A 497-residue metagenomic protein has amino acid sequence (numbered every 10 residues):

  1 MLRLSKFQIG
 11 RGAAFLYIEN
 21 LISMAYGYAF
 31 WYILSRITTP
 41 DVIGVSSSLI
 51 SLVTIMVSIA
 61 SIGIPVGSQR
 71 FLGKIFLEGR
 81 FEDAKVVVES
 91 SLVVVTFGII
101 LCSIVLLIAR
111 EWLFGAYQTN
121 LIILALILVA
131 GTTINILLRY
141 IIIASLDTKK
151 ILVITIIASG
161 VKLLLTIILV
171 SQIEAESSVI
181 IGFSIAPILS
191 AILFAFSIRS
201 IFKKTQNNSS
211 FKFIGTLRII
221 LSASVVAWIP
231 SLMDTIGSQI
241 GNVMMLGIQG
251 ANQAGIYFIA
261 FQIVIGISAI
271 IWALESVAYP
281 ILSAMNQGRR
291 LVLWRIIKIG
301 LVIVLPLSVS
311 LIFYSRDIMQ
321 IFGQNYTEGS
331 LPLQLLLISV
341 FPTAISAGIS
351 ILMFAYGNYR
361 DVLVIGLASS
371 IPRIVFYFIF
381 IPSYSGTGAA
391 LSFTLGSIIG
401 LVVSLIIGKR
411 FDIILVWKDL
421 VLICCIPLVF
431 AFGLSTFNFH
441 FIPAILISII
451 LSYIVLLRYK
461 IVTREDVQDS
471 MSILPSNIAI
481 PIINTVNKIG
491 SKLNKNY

Functional and structural regions predicted by a protein language model:
M1-I9, E176-G182, F194-S238, V277 (+3 more regions): Interhelical loop/hinge segments that connect adjacent transmembrane helices in multipass membrane
L2, S435-Y497: Membrane-proximal transmembrane or re-entrant/amphipathic helices at the cytosolic face
F7-P65, S103, L128, L163 (+4 more regions): Signature of the first transmembrane helix
R11-Y28, A158, G182-I198, F211-P280 (+2 more regions): Transmembrane helical elements of multi-pass membrane transporters/channels
Y32, S61-E78, A144, A260 (+2 more regions): Helix-loop junctions and terminal segments of transmembrane helices in multi-pass membrane transport/translocation
R110-A125, A251, L311-A347: Interfacial segments at transmembrane-helix termini and the short loops linking adjacent helices
I123, L152-F202, L367-R373, G386-I407 (+2 more regions): Hydrophobic alpha-helical transmembrane segments
G131-I154, A284, L337-A368, R410: Membrane-interface junctions at transmembrane-helix termini in multi-pass inner-membrane proteins
